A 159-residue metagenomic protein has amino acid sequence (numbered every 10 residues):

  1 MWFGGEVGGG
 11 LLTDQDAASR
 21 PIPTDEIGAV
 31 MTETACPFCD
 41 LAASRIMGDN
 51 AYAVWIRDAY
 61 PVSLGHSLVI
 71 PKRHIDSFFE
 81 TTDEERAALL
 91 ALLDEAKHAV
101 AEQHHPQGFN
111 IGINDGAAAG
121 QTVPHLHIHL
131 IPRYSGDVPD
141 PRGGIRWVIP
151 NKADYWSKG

Functional and structural regions predicted by a protein language model:
W2, R20-G159: HIT superfamily nucleotide-processing domains
L11-L12: Leucine-biased recognition of intrinsically disordered, low-complexity hydrophobic segments
